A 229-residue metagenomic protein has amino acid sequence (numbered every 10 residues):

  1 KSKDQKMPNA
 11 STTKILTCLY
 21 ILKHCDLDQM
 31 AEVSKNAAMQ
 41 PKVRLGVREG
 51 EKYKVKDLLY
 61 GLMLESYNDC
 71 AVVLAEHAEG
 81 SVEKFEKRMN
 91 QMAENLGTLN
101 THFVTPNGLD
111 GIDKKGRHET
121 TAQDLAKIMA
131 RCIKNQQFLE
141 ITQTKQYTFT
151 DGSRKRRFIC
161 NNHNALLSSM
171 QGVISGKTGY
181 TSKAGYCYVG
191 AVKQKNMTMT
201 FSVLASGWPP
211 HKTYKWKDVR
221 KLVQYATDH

Functional and structural regions predicted by a protein language model:
K1-Q123, K127, C132-Q136: Active-site-adjacent loops and short helices of periplasmic peptidoglycan-processing enzymes
T98-L99, G116-H229: Domain-terminus/edge residues, biased toward the C-terminal soluble/receptor-binding domains of extracytoplasmic
